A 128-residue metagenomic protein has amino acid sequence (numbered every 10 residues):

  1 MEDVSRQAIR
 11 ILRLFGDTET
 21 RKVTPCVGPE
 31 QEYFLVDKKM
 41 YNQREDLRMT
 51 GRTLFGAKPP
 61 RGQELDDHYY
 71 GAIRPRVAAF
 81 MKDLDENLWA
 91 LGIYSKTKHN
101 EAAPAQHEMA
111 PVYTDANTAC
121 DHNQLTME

Functional and structural regions predicted by a protein language model:
M1-E128: Glycine-rich, acidic/polar active-site loops that bind/position phosphate-bearing ligands
